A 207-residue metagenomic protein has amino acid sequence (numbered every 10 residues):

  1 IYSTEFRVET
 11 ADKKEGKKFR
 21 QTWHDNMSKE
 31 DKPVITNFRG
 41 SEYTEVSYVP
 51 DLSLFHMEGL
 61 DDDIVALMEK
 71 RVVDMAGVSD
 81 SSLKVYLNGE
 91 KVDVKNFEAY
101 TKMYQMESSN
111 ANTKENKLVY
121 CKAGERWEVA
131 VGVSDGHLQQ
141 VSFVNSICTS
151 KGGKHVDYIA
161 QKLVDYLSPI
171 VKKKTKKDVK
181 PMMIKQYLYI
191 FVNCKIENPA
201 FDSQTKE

Functional and structural regions predicted by a protein language model:
I1-Q105: GHKL-type ATPase core
D31, I35, A66-M75, S81-K206: GHKL/Histidine-kinase-like ATPase module
